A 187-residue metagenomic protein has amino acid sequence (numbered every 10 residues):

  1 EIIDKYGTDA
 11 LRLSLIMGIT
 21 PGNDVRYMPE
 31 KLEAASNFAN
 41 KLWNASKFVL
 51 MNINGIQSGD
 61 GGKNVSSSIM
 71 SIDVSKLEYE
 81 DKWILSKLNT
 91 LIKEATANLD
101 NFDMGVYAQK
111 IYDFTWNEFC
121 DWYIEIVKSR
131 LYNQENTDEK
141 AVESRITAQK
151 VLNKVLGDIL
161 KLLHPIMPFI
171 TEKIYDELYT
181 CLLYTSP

Functional and structural regions predicted by a protein language model:
E1-G59, N64-V65, I69-V74, Y179-L182: Catalytic adenosine-cofactor/nucleotide-binding cores of aminoacyl-tRNA synthetases and other
A10-G18, S46, I111-T115, Y123 (+2 more regions): Short alpha-helical scaffolding segments that buttress acidic/His motifs in well-ordered protein cores
E30-A35, Q134-I159: Short secondary-structure subsegments characteristic of cysteine-rich extracellular domains
N37-F48, K82-T90, Q109-S129: Core structural elements
I53-I56, A95-F102, I126-D138: Secondary-structure edge/capping motif, primarily at the C-terminal ends of alpha-helices and the immediately following
S86-V106: Long, non-coiled-coil amphipathic alpha-helical linker/lever segments that couple catalytic cores to other domains
Y184-P187: Conserved small/polar residues in nucleotide/adenosyl-binding loops
